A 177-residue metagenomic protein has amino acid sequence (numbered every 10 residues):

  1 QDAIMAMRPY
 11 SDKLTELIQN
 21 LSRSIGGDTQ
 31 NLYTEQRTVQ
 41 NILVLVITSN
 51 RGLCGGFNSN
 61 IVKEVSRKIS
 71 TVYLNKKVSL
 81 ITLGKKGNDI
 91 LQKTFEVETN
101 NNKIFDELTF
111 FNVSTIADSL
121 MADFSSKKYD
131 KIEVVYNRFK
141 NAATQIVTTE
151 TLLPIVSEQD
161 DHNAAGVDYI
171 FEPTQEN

Functional and structural regions predicted by a protein language model:
Q1-N177: C-terminal beta-strand-loop-alpha-helix "lid" module of Rossmann-like NAD(P)-dependent dehydrogenases
